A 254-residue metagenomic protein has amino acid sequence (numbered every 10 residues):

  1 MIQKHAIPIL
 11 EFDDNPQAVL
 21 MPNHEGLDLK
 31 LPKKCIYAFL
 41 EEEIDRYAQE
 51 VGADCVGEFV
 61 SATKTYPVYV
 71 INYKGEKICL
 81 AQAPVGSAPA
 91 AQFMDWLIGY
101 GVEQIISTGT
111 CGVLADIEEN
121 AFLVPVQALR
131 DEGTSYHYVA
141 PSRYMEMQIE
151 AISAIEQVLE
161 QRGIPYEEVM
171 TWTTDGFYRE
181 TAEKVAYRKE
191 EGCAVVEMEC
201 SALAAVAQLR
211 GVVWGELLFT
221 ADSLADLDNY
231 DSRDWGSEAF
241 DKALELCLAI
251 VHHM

Functional and structural regions predicted by a protein language model:
M1-I106, G112-M254: Accessory terminal and edge-of-domain segments that mediate assembly/interaction and cofactor placement around
